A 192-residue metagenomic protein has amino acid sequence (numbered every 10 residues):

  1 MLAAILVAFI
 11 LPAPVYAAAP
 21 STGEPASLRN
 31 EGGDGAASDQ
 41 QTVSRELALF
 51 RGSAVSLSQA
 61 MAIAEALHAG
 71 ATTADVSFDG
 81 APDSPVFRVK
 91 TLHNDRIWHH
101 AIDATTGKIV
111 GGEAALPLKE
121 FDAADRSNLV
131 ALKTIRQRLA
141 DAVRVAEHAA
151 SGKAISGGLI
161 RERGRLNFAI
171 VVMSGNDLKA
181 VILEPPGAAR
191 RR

Functional and structural regions predicted by a protein language model:
M1-R192: Long, terminal "pre-/pro-" and other extracytoplasmic accessory regions that lie outside the mature folded/catalytic
